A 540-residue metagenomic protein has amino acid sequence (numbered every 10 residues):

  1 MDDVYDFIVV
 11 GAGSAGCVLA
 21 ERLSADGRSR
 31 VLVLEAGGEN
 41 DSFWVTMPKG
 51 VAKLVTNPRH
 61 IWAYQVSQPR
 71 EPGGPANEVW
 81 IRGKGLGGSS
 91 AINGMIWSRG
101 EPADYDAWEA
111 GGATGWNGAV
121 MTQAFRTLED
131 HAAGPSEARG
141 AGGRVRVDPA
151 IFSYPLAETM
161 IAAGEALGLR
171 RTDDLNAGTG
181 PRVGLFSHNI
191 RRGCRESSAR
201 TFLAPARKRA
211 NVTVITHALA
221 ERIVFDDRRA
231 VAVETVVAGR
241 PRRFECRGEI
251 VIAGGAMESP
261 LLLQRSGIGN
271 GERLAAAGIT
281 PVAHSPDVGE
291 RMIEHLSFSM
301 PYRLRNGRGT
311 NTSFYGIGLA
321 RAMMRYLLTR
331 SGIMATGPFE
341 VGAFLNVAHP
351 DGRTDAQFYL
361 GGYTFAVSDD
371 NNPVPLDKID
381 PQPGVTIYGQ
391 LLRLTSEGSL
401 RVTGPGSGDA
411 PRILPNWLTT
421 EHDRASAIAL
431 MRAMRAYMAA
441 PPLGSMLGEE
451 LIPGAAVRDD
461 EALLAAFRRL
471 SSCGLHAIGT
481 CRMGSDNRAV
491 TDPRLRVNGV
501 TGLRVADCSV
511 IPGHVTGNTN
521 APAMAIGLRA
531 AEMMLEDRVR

Functional and structural regions predicted by a protein language model:
M1-R126, H284-S285, H295-L304: N-terminal glycine-rich phosphate/pyrophosphate-binding loop and immediately adjacent elements
V9, G13-V18, I151, A256-M257 (+2 more regions): Residue-level detector of alpha-helix initiation sites
R22, R28-R30, G37-S42, M47 (+5 more regions): Glycine-rich loop(s) and the adjacent beta-strand/alpha-helix scaffold that form part
D41, A110-A230, V236-A238, S299-M323: Conserved redox-cofactor binding core of oxidoreductases
K49-V51, Q65, V183-R191, I215-R229 (+4 more regions): A glycine-rich dinucleotide-binding beta-alpha-beta segment and adjacent secondary-structure elements that constitute
G164, G278-T280, A433-Y437, G527-V539: Internal hydrophobic alpha-helix adjacent to the cofactor/substrate pocket in enzyme cavities
T280-V282, L345-D351, H422-M446, A465-R469: Flavin-binding catalytic cores
P301-A427, S471-I478, V505-C508, P512: FAD cofactor-binding and catalytic pocket of flavoenzymes
